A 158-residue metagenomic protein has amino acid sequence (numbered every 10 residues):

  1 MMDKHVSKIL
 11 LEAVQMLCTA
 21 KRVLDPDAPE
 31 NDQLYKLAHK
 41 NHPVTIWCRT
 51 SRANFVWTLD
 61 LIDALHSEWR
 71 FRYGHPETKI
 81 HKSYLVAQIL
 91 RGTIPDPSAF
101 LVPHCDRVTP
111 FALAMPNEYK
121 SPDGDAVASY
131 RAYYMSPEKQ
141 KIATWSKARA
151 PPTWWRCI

Functional and structural regions predicted by a protein language model:
M1-E77: An N-terminal structural lobe/cap that precedes and organizes the functional/catalytic core across diverse proteins
Y35, Y73, Y84, Y119 (+1 more regions): Sequence-level detector for tyrosine residue identity
L61-I62, K82-V86, P103: Phosphate/pyrophosphate-binding catalytic cores of soluble transferases and nucleic-acid-acting enzymes
Y73-P76, I80, A87-I94: Aromatic-anchored, charged helix-turn/loop surface patch used as a conserved interaction hotspot
L90-I158: Aromatic-residue-lined binding/catalytic grooves and analogous aromatic/hydrophobic interfacial grooves in multimeric
